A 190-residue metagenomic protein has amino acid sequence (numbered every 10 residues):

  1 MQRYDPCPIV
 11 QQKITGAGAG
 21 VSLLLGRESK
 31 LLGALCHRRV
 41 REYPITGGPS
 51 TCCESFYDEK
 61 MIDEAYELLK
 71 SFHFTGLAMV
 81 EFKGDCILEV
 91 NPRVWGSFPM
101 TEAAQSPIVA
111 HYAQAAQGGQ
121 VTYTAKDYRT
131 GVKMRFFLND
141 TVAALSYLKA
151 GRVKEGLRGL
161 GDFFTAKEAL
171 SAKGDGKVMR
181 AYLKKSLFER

Functional and structural regions predicted by a protein language model:
D5, Q12-H73, N91-A116: ATP-dependent carboxylate/phosphate-activation module, predominantly the ATP-grasp catalytic core and closely related
A17-L23, A78, S146-K154: Short N-terminal signal/transit or membrane-insertion segments and the immediately adjacent low-complexity/disordered
T75-G84: A short glycine-rich, hydrophobically flanked beta-strand micro-motif that places a catalytic Asp/Glu for divalent metal
L77, P99, V121-T122: Secondary-structure boundary/capping residues
D85-E89: Catalytic activation segment of kinase domains across protein kinase-like and atypical kinase folds
Q114-R190: Peripheral (often C-terminal) accessory segments that flank ATP-dependent C-N-forming ligase machineries
